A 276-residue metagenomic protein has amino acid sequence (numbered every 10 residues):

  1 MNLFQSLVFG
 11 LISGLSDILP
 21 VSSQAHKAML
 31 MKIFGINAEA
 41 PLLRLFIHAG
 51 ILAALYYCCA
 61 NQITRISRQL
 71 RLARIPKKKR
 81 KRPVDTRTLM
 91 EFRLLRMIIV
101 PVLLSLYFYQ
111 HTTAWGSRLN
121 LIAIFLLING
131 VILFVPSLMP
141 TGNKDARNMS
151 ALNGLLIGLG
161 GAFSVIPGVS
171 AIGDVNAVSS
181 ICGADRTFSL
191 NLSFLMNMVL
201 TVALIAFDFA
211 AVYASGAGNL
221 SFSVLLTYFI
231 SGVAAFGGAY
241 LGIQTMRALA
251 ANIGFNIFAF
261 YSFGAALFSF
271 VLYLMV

Functional and structural regions predicted by a protein language model:
M1-V276: Multi-pass membrane proteins that catalyze or facilitate reactions on polyprenyl-/lipid-phosphate substrates and their
